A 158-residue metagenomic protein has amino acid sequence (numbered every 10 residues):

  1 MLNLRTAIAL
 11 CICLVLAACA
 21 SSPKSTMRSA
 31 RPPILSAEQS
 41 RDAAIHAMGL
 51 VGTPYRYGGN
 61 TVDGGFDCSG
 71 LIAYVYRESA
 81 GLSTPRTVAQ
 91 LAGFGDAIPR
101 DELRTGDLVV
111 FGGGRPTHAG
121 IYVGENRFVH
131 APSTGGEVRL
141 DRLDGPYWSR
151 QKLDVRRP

Functional and structural regions predicted by a protein language model:
M1-C19: Sec-dependent bacterial lipoprotein signal peptides
C13-A37: Bacterial Sec signal peptide processing site at the extreme N-terminus
R31, L82-L143: ...with weaker cross-activation on analogous glycine-rich loops/strands in unrelated enzymes
P33, T53-T105, L153: Catalytic cysteine-centered active-site loop
E38-Q39, Y147: Short secondary-structure boundary/capping elements
S40-H46: A structural motif
W148-P158: Glycine- and charge-enriched low-complexity intrinsically disordered segments
